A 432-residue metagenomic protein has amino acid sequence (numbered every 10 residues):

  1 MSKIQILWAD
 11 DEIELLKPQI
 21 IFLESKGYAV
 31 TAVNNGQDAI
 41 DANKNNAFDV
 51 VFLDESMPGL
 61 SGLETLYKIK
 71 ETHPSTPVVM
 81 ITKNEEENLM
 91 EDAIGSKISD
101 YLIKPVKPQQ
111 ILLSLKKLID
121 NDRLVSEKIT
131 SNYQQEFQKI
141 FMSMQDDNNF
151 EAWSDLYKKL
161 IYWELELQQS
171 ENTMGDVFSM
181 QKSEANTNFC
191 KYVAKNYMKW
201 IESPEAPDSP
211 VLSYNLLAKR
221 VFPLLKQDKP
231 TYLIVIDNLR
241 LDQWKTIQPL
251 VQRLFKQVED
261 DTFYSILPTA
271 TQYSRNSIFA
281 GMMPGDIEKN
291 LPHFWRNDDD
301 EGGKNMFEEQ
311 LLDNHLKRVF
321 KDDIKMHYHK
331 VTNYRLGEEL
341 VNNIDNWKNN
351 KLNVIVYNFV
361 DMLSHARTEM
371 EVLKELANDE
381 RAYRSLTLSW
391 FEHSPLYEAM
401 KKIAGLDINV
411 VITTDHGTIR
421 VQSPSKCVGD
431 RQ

Functional and structural regions predicted by a protein language model:
I13-T31: Two-component/phosphorelay signaling modules centered on CheY-like receiver
N34-D38, S61-E64: Acidic catalytic/metal-coordinating carboxylates
A47-F52: Active-site beta3 strand of CheY-like receiver
D54, T82: Active-site residues of response regulator receiver
M57: Receiver (REC) domain active-site loop signature in two-component systems and cognate sites in sensor histidine kinases
L63-P74: Short amphipathic alpha-helix used as the core "switch/output" element in two-component signaling
E64, E85-D100: Alpha4 helix (beta4-alpha4-beta5 surface) of REC/receiver domains from two-component response regulators
N88, V106-L115: C-terminal output helix
